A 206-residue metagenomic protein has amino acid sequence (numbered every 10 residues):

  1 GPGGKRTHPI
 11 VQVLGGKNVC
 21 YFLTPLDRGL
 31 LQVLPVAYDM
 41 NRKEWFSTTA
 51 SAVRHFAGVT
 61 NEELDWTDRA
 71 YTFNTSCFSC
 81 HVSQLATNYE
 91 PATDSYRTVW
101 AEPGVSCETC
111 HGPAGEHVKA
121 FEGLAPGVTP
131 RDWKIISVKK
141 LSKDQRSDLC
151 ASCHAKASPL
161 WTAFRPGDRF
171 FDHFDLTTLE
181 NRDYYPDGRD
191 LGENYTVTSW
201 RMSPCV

Functional and structural regions predicted by a protein language model:
G1-L14, Y21-L26, V33-P35, M40-K43 (+2 more regions): Primarily the internal scaffold of c-type cytochrome electron-transfer domains, especially repeated/multiheme c-type
E62-W66, F78: Noncatalytic linker/hinge segments flanking ATPase motor cores
D65-A70, W100: Membrane-entry segments of alpha-helical transmembrane domains in multi-pass membrane proteins
A70-T87, S203: C-terminal substrate/ligand-recognition segments
